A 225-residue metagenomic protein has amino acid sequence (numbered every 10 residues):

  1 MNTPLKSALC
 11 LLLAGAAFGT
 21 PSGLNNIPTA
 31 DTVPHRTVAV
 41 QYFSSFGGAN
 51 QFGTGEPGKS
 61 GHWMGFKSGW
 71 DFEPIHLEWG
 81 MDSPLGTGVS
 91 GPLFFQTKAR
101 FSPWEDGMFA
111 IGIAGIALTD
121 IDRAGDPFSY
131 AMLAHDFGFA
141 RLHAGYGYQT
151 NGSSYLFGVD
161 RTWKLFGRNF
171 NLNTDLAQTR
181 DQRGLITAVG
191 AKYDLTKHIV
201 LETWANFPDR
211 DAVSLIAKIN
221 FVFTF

Functional and structural regions predicted by a protein language model:
M1-L24, F225: Cleavable N-terminal export/targeting peptides
L9, I113-G115, A140-G145: Short, flexible active-site loops
G19-S129, D136-G138, T162-N171, D175-T179 (+3 more regions): Transmembrane beta-barrel domains of Gram-negative outer membranes and organellar outer membranes
A124, F128-T150, S154: Membrane-proximal helix-loop-helix units in multi-pass membrane proteins
L156-D160: Alpha-helical transmembrane segments in multipass membrane proteins, preferentially the mid-helix core
